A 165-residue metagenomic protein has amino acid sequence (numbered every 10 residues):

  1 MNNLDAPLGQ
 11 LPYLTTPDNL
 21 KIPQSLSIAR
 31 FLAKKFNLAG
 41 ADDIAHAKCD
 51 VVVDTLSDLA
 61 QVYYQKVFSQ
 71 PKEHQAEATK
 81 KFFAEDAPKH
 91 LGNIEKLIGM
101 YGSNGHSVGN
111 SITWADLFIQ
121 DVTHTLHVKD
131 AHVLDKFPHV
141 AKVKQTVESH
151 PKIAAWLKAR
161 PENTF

Functional and structural regions predicted by a protein language model:
M1-K81, E85, K89, M100: GST-like domain detector, emphasizing the conserved glutathione-binding G-site in the N-terminal thioredoxin-like
S27, H139, K152: Residue-level recognition of oxygen-bearing side chains
F31, L97, V143-T146: Alpha-helical recognition domains of nuclear gene-regulatory proteins
G40-A41, V62-Q65, E77, G105-G109 (+2 more regions): Short, hydrophobic secondary-structure boundary micro-motifs
C49, H106-A141, V147, L157: GST superfamily/GST-like fold recognition
D86-N93, V143: Alpha-helical packing segments of well-folded alpha/beta enzyme cores
E95-V108: Hydrophobic alpha-helical bundle segments that form small-molecule/ligand-binding pockets
T146-F165: C-terminal helix/juxtamembrane-tail motif
